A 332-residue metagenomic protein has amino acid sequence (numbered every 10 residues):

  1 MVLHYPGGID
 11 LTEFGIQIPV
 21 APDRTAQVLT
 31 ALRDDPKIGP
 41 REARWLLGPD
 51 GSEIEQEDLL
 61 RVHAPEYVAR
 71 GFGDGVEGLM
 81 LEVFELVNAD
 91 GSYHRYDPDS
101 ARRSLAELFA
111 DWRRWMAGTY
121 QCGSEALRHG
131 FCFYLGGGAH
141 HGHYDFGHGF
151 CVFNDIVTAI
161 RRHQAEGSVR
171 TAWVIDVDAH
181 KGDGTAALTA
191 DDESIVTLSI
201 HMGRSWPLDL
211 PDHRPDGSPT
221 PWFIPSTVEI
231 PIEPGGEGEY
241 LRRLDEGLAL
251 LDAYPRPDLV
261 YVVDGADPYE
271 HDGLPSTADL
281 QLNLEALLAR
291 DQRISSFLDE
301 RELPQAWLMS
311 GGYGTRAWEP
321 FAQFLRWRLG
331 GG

Functional and structural regions predicted by a protein language model:
M1-G332: HDAC/HDAC-like amidohydrolase catalytic core signature
